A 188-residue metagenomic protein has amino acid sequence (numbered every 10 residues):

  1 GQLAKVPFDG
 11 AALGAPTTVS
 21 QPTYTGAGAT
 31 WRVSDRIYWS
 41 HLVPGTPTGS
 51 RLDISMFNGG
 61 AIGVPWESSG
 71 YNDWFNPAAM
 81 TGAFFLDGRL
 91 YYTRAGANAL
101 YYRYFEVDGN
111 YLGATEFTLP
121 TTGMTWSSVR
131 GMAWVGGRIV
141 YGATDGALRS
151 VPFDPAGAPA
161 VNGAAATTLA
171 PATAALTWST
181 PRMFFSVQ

Functional and structural regions predicted by a protein language model:
G1-P7, G45-M56, A97-E106, D145-D154: Structural motif
F8, G14-P22, A61-N72, Y111-T121 (+1 more regions): Beta-propeller fold detector
Q21-D35, D73-F85, G123-A133, A172-Q188: Repeated scaffold domains used in trafficking and secretory/extracellular systems, primarily beta-propellers
T81, Y102-F105, G109-L112: Eukaryotic tandem repeat interaction scaffolds
